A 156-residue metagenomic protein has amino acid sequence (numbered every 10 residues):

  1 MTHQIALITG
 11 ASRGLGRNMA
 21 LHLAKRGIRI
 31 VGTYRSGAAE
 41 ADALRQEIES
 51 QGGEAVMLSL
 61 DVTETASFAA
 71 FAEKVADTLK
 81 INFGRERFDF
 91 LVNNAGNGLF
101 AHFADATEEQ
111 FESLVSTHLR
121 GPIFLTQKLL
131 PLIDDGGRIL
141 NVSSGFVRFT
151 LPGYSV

Functional and structural regions predicted by a protein language model:
S12-R13: Conserved glycine-rich cofactor-binding loop
R26-A43: Conserved glycine-rich Rossmann-like NAD(P)H-binding loop of the short-chain dehydrogenase/reductase
A38, S59-K74, E108: The beta1-alpha1 cofactor-binding region of Rossmann-like NAD(H)/NADP(H)-dependent oxidoreductases
N94-L99: Conserved NAD(P)H cofactor-binding loop of Rossmann-fold oxidoreductase domains
H102-F103, T107-E112: Substrate-binding pocket helix/loop in short-chain dehydrogenase/reductase
T126-Q127: A short, exposed helix-loop element centered on a Lys and neighboring polar residues
L140-V156: Catalytic loop of short-chain dehydrogenase/reductase
